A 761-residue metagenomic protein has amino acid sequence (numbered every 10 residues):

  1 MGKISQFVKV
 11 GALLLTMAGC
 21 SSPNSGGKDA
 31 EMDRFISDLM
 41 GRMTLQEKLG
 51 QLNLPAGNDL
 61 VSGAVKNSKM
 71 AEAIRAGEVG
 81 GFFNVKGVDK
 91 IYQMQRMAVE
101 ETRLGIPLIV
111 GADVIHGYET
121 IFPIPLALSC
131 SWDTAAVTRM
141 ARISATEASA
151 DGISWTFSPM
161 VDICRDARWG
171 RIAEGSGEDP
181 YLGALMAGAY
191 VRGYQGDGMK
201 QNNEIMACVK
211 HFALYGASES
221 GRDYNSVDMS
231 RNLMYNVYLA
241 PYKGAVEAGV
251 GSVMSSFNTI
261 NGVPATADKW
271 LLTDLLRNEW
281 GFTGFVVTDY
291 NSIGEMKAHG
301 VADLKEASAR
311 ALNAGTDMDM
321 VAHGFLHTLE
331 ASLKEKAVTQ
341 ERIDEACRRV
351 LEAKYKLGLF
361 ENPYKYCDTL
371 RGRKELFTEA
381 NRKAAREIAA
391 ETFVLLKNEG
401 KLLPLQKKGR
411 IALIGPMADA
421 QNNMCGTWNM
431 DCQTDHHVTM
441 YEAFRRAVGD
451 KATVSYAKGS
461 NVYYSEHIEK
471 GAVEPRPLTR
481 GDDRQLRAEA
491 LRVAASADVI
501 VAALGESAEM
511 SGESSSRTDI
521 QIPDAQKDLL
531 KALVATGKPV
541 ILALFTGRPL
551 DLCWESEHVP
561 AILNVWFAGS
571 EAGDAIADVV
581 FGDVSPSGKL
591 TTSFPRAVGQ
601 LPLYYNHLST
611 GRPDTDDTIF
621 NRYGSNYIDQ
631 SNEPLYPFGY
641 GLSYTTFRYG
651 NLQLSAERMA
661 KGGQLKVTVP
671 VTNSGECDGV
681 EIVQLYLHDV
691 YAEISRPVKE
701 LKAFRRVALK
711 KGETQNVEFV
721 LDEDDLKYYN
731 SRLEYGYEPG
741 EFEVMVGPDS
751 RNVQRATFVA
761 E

Functional and structural regions predicted by a protein language model:
M1-D29: Bacterial Sec-dependent N-terminal signal peptides
G19-N730, G736-S750, T757-E761: Glycoside hydrolase catalytic-domain context in secreted enzymes
